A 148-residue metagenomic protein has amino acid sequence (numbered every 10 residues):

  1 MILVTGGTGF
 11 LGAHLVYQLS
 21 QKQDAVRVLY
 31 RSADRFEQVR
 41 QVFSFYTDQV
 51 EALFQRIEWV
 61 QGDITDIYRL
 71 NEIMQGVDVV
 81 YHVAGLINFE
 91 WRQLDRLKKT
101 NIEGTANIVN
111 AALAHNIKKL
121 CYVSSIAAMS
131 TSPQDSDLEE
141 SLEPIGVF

Functional and structural regions predicted by a protein language model:
I2-D24: N-terminal Rossmann NAD(P)H-binding glycine-rich loop of SDR-like oxidoreductase domains
T5, L29, V80-A84, L120-I126: SDR active-site strand-loop-helix element
A13, Y17-Q21, Q41, N110-A114: Short, well-ordered alpha-helices that flank and scaffold nucleotide-derived cofactor binding pockets
H14-L15, Q38, W91-R92, T131-P133: Short glycine-/acidic-enriched loop or helix-start segments at secondary-structure transitions that form or flank
A25, L94, T100-F148: Conserved Rossmann-fold NAD(P)-dependent oxidoreductase catalytic core, especially the SDR/UDP-sugar
Y30-A52: Glycine-rich phosphate-binding loop and adjoining beta1-alpha1-beta2 segment of Rossmann-like nucleotide-binding folds
D34, G85-F89, S125-A128: Active-site proximal helix/loop that lines the substrate pocket of Rossmann-like NAD(P)-dependent oxidoreductase domains
S44, V50-T100: NAD(P)H-binding glycine-rich loop region in Rossmannoid oxidoreductase-like domains and their noncatalytic homologs
